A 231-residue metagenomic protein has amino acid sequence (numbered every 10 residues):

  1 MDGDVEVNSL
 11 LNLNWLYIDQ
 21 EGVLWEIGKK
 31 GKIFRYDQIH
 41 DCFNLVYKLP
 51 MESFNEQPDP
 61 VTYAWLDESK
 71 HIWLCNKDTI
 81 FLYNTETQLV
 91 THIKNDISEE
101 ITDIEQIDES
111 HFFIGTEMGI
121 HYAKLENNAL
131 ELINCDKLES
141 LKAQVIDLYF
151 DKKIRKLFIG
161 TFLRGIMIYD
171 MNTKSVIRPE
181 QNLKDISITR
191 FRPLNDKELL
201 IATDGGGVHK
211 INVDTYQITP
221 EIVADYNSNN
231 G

Functional and structural regions predicted by a protein language model:
M1-G231: Carboxylate-rich, polar loop motifs that coordinate divalent cations or form catalytic acidic clusters
